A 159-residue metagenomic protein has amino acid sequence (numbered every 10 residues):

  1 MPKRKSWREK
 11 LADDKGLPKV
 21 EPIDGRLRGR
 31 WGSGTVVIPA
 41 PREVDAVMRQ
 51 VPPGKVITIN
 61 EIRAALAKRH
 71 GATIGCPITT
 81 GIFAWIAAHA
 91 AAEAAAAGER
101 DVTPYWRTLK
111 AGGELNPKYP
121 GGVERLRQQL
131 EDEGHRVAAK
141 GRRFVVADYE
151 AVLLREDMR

Functional and structural regions predicted by a protein language model:
P2-R159: Nucleic acid-binding interface residues in structured DNA/RNA-binding domains, emphasizing the DNA-engaging scaffolds
